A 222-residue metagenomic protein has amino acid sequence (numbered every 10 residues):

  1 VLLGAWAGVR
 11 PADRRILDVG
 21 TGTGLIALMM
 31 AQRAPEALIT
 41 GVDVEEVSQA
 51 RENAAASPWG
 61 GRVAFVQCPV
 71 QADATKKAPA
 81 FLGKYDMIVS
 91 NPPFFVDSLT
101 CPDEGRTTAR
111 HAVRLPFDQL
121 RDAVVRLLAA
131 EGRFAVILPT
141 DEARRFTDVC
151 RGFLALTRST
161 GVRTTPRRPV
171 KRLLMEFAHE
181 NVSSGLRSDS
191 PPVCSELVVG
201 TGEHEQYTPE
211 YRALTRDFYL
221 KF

Functional and structural regions predicted by a protein language model:
L3, N91, L120, F177: Residue-level signal for inorganic ion chemistry
A5-P102: Conserved SAM/SAH cofactor-binding pocket of Class I
G83, P92-R126: Mobile active-site "lid"/loop adjacent to the S-adenosyl-L-methionine
R114-V170: Conserved Class I SAM-dependent methyltransferase catalytic core
P169-F222: SAM/dcSAM-binding transferase cores
